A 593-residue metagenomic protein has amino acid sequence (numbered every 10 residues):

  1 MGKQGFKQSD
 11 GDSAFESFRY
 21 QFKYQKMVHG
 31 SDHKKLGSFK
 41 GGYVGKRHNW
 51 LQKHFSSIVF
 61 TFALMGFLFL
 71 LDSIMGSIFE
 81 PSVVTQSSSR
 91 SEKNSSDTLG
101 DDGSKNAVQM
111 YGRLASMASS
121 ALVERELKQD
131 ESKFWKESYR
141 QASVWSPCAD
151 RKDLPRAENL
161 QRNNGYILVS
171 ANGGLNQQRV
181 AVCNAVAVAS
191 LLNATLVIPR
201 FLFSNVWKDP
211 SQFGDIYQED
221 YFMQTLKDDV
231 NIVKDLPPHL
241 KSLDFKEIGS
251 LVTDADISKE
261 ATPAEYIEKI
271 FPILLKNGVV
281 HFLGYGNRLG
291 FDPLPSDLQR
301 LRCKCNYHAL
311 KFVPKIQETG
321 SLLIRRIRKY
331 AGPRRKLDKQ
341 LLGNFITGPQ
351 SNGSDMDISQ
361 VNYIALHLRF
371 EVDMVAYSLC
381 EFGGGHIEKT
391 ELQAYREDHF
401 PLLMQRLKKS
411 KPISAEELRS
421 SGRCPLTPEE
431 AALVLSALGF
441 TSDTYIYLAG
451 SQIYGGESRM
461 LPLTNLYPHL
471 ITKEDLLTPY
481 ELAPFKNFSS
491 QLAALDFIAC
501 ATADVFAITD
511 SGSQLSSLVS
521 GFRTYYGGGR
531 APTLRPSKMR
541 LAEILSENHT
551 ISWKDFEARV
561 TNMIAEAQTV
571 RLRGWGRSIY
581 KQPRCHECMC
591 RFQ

Functional and structural regions predicted by a protein language model:
M1-H54, V83-G100: Short, low-complexity, Lys/Arg-enriched N-terminal segments of secretory-pathway carbohydrate enzymes
F6-S9, Q224, L534-Q593: Leloir-type glycosyltransferase catalytic cores
K46, Q52-L70, S77-M110, M117-G422 (+2 more regions): Secretory-pathway glycan-assembly enzymes, especially type II membrane glycosyltransferases that use nucleotide-sugar
R47-W50, E417-L433, A437, L470-A503: Donor nucleotide-activated moiety binding/catalytic core segment of transferases that use nucleotide-activated donors
C183, F203, Q491-K538: A donor-sugar binding/catalytic signature common to diverse glycosyltransferases and related nucleotide-sugar
S204-V206, P210-F222, L470-L476, N487-S489 (+2 more regions): Catalytic cores of eukaryotic secretory-pathway lumenal/extracellular enzymes that build and remodel glycoconjugates
P401-A415, S442-K486: Catalytic donor nucleotide-activated moiety binding site of glycosyltransferases and closely related
